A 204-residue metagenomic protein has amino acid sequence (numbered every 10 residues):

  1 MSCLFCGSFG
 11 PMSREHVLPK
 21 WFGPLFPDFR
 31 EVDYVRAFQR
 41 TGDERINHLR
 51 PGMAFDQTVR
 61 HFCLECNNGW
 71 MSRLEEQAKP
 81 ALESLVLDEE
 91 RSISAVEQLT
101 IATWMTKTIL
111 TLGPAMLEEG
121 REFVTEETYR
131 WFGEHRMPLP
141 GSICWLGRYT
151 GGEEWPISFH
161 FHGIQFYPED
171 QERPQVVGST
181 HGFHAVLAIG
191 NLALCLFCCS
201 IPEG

Functional and structural regions predicted by a protein language model:
M1-F5, L18, L25, G113-F132: Short N-terminal signal/transit or membrane-insertion segments and the immediately adjacent low-complexity/disordered
M1-R73: An N-terminal structural lobe/cap that precedes and organizes the functional/catalytic core across diverse proteins
F9, G69, T111, A193 (+1 more regions): Short loop/turn segments at secondary-structure transitions that flank enzyme active sites
M12, T58, T100, G182 (+1 more regions): Short, well-structured alpha-helical interface segments that form or flank functional binding sites
P24-P27, V35, Q39, E83-L87 (+3 more regions): Short, surface-exposed, charged/polar-biased interaction segments
P27-R30, G120, S200-P202: Surface-exposed beta-strand edges and their flanking turn/coil or helix-capping segments
N47-E119: Catalytic cores of phosphodiester-bond-cleaving enzymes
V124-G204: C-terminal, charged low-complexity interaction regions
